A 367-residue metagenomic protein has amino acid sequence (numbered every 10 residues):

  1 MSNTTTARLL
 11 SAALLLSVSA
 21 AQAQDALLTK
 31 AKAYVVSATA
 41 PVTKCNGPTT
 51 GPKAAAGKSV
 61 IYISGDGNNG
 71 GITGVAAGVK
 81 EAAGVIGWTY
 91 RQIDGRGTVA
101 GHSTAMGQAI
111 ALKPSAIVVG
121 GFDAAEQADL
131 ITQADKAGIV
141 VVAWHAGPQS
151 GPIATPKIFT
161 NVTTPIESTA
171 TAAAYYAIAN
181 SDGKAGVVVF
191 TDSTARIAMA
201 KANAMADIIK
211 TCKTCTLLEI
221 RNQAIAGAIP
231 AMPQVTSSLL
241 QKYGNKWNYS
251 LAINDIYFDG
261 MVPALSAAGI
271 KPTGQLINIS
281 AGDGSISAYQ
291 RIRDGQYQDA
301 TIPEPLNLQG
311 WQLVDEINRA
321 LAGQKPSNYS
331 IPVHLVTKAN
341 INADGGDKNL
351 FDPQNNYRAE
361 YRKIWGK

Functional and structural regions predicted by a protein language model:
M1-A23: Gram-negative bacterial Sec-dependent N-terminal signal peptides
V18, A23-K367: A residue-level marker of the well-folded mature domains of exported/periplasmic proteins
